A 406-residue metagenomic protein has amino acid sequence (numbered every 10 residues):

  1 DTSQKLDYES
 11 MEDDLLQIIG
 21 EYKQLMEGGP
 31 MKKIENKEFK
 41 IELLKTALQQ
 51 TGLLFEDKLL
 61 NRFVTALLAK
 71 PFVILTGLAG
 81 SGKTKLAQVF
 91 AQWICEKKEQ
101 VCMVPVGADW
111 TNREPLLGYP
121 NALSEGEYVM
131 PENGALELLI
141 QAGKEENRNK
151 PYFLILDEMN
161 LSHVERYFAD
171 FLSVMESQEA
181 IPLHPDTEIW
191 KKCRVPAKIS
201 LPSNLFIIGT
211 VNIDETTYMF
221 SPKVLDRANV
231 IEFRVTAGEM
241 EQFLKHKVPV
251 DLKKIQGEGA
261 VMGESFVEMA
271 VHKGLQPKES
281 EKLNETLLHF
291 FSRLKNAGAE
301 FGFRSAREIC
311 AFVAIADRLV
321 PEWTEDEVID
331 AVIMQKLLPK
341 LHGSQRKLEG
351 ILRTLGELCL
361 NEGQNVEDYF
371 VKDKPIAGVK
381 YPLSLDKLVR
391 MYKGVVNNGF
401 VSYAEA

Functional and structural regions predicted by a protein language model:
D1-L6: Accessory nucleic-acid engagement/destabilization modules that flank
E9, V129, P277: Charge-dense, low-complexity intrinsically disordered segments
E12: Surface-exposed receptor/substrate recognition regions of extracellular proteins
L15-G257: AAA+ P-loop NTPase catalytic core and its hallmark functional loops
M26, S203, K247-A406: Alpha-helical lid/collar subdomain of P-loop NTPases
